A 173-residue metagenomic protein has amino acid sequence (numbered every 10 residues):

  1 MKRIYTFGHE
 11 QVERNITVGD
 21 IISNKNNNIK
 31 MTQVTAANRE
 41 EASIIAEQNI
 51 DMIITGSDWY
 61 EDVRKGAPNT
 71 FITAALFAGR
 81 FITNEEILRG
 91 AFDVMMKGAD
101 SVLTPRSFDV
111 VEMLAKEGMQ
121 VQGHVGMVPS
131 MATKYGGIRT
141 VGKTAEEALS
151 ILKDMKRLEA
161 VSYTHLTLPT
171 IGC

Functional and structural regions predicted by a protein language model:
K2-A67: Conserved N-terminal beta1-alpha1 strand-loop-helix module at the mouth
N24, I45, V63, D93-M95 (+2 more regions): Generic structural signal for hydrophobic
N24-Q33, P68-G79, Q120, G137: Short beta-strand/loop segments at the ligand-binding rim of alpha/beta enzyme cores
E41, M52, S57-E61, K65-S107: Active-site beta->alpha loop and helix N-cap motifs at the rims of alpha/beta catalytic domains
R80-E86, M95-R157: Conserved anion-binding
T164-T170: Conserved small/polar residues in nucleotide/adenosyl-binding loops
